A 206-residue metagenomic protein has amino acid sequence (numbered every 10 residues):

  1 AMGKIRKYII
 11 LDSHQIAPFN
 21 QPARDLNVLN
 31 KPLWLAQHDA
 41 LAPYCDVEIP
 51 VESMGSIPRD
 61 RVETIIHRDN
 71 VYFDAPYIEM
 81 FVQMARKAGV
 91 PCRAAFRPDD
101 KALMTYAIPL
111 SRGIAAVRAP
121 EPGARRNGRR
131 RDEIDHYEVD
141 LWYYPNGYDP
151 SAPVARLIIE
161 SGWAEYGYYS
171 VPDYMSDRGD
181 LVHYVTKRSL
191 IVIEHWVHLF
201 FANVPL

Functional and structural regions predicted by a protein language model:
A1-L206: Terminal amphipathic alpha-helical/low-complexity segments used for targeting or macromolecular assembly
